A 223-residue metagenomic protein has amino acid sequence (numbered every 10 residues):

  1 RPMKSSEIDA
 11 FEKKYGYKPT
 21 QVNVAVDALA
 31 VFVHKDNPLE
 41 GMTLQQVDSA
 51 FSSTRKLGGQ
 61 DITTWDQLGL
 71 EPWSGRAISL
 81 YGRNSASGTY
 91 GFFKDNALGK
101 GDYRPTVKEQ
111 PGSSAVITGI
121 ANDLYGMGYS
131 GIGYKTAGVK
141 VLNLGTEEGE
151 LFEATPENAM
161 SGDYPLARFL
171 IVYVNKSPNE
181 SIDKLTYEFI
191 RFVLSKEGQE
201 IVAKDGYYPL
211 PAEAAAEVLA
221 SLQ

Functional and structural regions predicted by a protein language model:
R1-Q223: Flexible loop/hinge segments at secondary-structure junctions
